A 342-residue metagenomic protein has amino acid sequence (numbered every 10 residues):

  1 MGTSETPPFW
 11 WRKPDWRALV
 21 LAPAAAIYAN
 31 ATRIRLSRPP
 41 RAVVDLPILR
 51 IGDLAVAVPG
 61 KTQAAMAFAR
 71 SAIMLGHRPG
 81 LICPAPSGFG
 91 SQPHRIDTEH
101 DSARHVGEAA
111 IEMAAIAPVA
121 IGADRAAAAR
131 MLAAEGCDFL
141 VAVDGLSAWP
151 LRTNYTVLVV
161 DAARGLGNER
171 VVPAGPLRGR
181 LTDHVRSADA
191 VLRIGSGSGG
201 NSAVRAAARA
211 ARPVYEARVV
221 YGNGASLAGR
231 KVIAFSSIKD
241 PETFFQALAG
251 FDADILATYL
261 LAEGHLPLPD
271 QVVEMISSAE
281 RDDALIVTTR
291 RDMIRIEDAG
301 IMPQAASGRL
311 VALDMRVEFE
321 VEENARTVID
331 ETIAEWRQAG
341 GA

Functional and structural regions predicted by a protein language model:
M1-L49: Extreme N-terminal, non-catalytic leader segments that precede Walker-type/kinase nucleotide-binding cores
M1-T6, A57, M74, L151-A342: ATP-dependent carboxylate-amine ligase
I27, T62, M113, V143 (+3 more regions): Residue-level signal for inorganic ion chemistry
R33-E99: Walker A (P-loop) phosphate-binding motif
I48, P118, D138-V141, K231 (+1 more regions): Residue-level preference for the first positions of well-ordered beta-strands
H77, C137, A253: Short phosphate-binding/catalytic loops that engage adenosine nucleotides
A85-A210: Phosphate/Mg2+-binding loops and adjacent switch elements in nucleotide/diphosphate-handling enzyme cores
